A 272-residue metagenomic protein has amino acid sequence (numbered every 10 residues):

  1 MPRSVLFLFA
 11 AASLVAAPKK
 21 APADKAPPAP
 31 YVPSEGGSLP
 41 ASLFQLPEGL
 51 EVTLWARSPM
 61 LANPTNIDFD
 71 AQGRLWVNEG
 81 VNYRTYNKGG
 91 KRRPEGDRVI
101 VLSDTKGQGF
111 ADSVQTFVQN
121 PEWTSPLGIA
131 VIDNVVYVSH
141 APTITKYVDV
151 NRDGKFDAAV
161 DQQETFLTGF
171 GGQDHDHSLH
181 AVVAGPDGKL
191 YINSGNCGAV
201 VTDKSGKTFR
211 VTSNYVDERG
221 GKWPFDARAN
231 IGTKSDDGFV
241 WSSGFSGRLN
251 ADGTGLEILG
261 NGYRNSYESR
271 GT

Functional and structural regions predicted by a protein language model:
M1-F7: Bacterial N-terminal signal peptides that target proteins for export
F7-A17: Hydrophobic h-region of N-terminal signal peptides that target proteins for export in Gram-negative bacteria
A16-T272: Beta-propeller domains with acidic blade repeats across secreted/periplasmic ectodomains and cytosolic WD/CNH propellers
